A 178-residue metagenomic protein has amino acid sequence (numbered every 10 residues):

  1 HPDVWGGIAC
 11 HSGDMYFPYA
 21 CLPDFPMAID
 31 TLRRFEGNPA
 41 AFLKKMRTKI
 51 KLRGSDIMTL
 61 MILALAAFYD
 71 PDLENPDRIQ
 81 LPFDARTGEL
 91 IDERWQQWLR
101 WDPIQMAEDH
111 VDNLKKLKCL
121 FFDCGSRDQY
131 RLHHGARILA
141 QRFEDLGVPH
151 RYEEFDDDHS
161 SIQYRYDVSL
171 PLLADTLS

Functional and structural regions predicted by a protein language model:
H1-S178: Non-catalytic cap/lid and distal C-terminal segments of serine-dependent acyl enzymes
